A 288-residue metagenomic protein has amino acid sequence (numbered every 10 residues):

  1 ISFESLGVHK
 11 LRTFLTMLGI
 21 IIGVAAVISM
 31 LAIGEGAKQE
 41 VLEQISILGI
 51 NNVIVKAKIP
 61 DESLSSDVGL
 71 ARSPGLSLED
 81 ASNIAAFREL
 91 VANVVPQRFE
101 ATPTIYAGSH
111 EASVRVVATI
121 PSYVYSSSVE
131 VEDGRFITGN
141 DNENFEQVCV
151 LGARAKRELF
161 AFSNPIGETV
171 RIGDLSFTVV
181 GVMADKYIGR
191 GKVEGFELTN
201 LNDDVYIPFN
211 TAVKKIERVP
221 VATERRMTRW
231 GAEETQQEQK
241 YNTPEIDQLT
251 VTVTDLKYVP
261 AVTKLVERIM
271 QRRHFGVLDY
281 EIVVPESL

Functional and structural regions predicted by a protein language model:
I1-I22: N-terminal Sec/SRP start-transfer signal
S2, T16, E40-V41, D80-N83 (+3 more regions): Hydrophobic alpha-helical segments typical of transmembrane helices and their membrane-interface/capping positions
F3-G7, E35-K38, L42, S287-L288: Alpha-helical membrane-interface segments at transmembrane helix boundaries
E35-R115, S122-S126, N140-N142, R157-E158 (+4 more regions): Hydrophobic, regular-secondary-structure patches
V117, S122-I137, E146-F275: Mid-to-C-terminal secondary-structure elements that act as membrane-proximal/extracytoplasmic interface segments
L278-L288: Juxtamembrane "pre-transmembrane" interface segments
